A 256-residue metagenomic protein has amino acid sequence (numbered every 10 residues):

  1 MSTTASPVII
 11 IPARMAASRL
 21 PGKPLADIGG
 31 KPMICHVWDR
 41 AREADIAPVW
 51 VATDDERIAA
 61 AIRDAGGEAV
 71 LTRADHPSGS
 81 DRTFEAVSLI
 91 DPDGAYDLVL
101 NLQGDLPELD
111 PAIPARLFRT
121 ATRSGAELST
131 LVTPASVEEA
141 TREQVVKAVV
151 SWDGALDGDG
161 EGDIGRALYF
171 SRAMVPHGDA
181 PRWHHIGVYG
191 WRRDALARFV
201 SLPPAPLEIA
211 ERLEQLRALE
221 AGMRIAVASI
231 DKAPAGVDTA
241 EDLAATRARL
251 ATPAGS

Functional and structural regions predicted by a protein language model:
S2-T4, P92-A95, A248-S256: Generic C-terminal helix-cap and adjacent flexible tail
T3-T53: N-terminal glycine-rich phosphate-binding loop and ensuing alpha1 helix
I46, G94-Y96, R123-E127, M223: Short, high-confidence coil segments that cap the C-terminus of an alpha-helix and link into the following beta-strand
W50, R57-L102, L106-R116: Short phosphate-binding loop-to-helix
L109-A205: Conserved core of the sugar-phosphate nucleotidyltransferase
H177-S256: Conserved alpha/beta core of the MobA/IspD/sugar-nucleotide pyrophosphorylase nucleotidyltransferase superfamily
